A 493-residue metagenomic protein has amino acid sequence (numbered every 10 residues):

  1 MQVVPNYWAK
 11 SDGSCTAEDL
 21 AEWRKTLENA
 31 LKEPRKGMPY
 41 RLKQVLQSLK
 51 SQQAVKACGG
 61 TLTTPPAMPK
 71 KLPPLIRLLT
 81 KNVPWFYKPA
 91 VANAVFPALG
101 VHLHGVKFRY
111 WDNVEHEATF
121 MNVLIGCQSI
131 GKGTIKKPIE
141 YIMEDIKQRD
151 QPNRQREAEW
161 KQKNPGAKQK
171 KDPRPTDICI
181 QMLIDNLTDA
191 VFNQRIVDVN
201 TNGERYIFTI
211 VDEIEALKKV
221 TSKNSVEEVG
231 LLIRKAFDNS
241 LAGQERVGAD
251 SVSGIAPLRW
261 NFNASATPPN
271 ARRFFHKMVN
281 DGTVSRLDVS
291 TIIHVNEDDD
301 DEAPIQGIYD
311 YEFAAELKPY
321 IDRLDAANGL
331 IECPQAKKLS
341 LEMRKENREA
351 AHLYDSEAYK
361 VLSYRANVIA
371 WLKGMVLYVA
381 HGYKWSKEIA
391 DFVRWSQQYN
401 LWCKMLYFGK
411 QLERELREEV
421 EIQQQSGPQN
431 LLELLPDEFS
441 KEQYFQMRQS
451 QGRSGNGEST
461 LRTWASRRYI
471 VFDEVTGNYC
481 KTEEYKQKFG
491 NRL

Functional and structural regions predicted by a protein language model:
M1-Q53: Short, small/acidic-rich helices and loops at N termini and domain boundaries of DNA replication/processing enzymes
L42-L493: Phosphate-handling catalytic cores of nucleic-acid transaction enzymes
